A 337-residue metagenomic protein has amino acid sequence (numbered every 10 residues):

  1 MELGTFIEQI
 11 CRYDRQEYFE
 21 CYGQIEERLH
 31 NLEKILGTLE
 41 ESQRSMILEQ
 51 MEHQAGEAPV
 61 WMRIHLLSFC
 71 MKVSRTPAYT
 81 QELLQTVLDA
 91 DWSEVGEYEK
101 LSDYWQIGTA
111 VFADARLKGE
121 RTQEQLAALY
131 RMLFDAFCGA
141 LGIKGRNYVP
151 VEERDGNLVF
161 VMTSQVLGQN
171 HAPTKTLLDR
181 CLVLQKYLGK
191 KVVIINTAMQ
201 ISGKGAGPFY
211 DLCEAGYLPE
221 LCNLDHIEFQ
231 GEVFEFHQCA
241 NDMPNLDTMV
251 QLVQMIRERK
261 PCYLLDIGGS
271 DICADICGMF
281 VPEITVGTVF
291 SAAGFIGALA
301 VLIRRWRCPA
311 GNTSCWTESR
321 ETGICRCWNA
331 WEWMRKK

Functional and structural regions predicted by a protein language model:
M1-M62, L67-C70, A90-C222: N-terminal subdomain of nucleotide-sugar transferases
K72, M162-V166, N196-M199, A240-N241 (+3 more regions): Structural motif
L117-Q125, F280-K336: Active-site-proximal region of nucleotide-activated glycan assembly enzymes, centered on histidine/acidic-rich loops
I201-F209, C273, A293, C308-T313: Short, charged/polar "capping" segments at the starts of alpha-helices and the immediately preceding loops
P208-N245: Conserved nucleotide-sugar phosphate-binding/catalytic loop shared by glycosyltransferases and other
D242-I256: Alpha/beta-hydrolase active-site loop
Q251-L252, I272-M279, G297: A short acidic, amphipathic alpha-helical/loop segment
Q254-D271: Short N-terminal targeting/anchoring amphipathic segment
